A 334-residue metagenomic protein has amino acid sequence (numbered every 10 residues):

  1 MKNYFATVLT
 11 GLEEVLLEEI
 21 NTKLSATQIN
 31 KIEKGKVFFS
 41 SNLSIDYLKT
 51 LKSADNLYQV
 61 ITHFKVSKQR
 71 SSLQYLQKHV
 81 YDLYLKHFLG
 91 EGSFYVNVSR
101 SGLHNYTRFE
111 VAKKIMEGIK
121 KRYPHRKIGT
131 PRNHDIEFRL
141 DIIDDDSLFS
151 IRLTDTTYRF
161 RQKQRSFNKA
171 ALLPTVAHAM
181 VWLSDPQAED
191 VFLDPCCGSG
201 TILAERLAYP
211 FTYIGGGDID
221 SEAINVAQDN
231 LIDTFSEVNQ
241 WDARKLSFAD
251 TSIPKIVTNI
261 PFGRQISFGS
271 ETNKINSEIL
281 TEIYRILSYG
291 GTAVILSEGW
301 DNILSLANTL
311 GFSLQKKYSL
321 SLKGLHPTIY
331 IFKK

Functional and structural regions predicted by a protein language model:
M1-L24, N30-K49, Y75-K78, D82 (+5 more regions): Class I S-adenosyl-L-methionine-dependent methyltransferase catalytic core
F39-G90: Conserved AdoMet
F88, Y123-P124: Secondary-structure transition/hinge residues
F88-H104: Short glycine-rich, basic-tinged beta-strand/loop micro-motifs
I119: Active-site periphery "cap/insert" segments of enzyme catalytic domains
